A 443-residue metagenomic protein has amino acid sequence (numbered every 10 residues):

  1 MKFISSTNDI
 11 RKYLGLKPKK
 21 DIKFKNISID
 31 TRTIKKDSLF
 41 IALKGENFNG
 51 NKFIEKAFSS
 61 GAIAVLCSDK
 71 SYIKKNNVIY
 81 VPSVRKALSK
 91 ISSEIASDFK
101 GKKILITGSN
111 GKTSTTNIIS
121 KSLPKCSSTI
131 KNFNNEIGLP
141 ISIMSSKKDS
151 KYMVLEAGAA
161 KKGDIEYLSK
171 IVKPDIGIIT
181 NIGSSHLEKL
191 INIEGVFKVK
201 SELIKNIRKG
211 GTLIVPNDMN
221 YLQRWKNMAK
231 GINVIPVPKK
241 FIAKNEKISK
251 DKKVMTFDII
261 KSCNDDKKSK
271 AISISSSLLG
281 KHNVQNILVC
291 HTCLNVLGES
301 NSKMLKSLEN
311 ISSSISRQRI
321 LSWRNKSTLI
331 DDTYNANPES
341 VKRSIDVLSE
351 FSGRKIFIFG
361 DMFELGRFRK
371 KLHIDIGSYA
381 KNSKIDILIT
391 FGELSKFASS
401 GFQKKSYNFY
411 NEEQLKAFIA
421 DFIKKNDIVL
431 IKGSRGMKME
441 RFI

Functional and structural regions predicted by a protein language model:
M1-K90, L279, E299, D346-G353 (+4 more regions): N-terminal leader/targeting and accessory segments in enzymes
F3, C67-K75, I178-L329, G353 (+3 more regions): Acidic, Mg2+-coordinating active-site environments of NTP-dependent enzymes
N8-R11, K86-N217, Y221-G231, H291-L297 (+1 more regions): Phosphate-binding loop of NTP-binding sites
P18-I27, K86-S89, N134-I137, A157-K162 (+5 more regions): Short gly/ser/thr-rich secondary-structure transition/capping motifs
I106, I315-R317, G436, E440: ATP-dependent carboxylate/acyl-activation modules
S316, D331-R343: Glycine-rich phosphate/pyrophosphate-binding beta-alpha loops
N426-R441: Peripheral docking tails and interdomain loops at the edges of cofactor- or intermediate-handling domains
